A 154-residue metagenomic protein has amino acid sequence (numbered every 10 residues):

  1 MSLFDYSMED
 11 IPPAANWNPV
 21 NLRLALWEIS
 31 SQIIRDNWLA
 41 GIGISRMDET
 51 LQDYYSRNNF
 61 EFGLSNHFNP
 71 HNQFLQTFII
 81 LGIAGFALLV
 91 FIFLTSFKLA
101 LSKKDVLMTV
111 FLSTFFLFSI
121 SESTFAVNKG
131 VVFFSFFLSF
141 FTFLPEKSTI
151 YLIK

Functional and structural regions predicted by a protein language model:
M1-A14: Short extracytoplasmic/periplasmic juxtamembrane "stem" segments immediately C-terminal to an N-terminal membrane anchor
I11-D36, A40-L81: Long extracytoplasmic/lumenal interhelical loops at the membrane interface of multi-pass membrane proteins
S30, D48-T50, L89, A126-K129: Active-site-proximal flexible loops/turns
I44-D48, G85-L88, F133: Short, flexible micro-motifs
R57, I80-S113: Hydrophobic transmembrane alpha-helices and their immediate junctions
F74, G85, F125: Short active-site segment of divalent metal-dependent hydrolases/proteases that encodes the spacing between
M108-I120, T124-K154: Transmembrane alpha-helices of multi-pass inner-membrane enzymes
